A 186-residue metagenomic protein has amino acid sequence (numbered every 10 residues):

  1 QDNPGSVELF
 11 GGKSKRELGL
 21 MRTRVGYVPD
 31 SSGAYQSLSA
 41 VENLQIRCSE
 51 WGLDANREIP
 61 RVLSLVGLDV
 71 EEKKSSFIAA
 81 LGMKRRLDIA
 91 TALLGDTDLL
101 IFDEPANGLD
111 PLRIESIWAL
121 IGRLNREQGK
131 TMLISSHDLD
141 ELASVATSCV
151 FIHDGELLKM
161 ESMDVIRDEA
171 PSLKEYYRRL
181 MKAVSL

Functional and structural regions predicted by a protein language model:
D2-K13, L20-M21: Conserved ABC transporter NBD signature motif
Q45, N56-E71: Conserved ABC ATPase "signature" region
I89: Hydrophobic anchor residue at the start of the ABC signature
L100-D103: Catalytic Walker B motif of ABC-type/P-loop ATPase nucleotide-binding domains
E115-E127: Helical segment within the ABC ATPase nucleotide-binding domain
